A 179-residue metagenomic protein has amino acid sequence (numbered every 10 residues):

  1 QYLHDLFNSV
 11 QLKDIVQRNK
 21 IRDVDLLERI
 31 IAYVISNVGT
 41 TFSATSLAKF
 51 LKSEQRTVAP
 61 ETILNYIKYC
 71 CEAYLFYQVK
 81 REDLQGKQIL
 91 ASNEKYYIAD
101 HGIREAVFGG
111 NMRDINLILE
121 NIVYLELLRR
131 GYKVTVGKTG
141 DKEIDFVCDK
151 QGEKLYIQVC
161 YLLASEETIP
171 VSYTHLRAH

Functional and structural regions predicted by a protein language model:
Q1-I115: Phosphate-binding site recognition
K68, Y74-L75, V79-R177: A cross-kingdom feature that marks ATP-driven nucleic-acid transaction machinery
